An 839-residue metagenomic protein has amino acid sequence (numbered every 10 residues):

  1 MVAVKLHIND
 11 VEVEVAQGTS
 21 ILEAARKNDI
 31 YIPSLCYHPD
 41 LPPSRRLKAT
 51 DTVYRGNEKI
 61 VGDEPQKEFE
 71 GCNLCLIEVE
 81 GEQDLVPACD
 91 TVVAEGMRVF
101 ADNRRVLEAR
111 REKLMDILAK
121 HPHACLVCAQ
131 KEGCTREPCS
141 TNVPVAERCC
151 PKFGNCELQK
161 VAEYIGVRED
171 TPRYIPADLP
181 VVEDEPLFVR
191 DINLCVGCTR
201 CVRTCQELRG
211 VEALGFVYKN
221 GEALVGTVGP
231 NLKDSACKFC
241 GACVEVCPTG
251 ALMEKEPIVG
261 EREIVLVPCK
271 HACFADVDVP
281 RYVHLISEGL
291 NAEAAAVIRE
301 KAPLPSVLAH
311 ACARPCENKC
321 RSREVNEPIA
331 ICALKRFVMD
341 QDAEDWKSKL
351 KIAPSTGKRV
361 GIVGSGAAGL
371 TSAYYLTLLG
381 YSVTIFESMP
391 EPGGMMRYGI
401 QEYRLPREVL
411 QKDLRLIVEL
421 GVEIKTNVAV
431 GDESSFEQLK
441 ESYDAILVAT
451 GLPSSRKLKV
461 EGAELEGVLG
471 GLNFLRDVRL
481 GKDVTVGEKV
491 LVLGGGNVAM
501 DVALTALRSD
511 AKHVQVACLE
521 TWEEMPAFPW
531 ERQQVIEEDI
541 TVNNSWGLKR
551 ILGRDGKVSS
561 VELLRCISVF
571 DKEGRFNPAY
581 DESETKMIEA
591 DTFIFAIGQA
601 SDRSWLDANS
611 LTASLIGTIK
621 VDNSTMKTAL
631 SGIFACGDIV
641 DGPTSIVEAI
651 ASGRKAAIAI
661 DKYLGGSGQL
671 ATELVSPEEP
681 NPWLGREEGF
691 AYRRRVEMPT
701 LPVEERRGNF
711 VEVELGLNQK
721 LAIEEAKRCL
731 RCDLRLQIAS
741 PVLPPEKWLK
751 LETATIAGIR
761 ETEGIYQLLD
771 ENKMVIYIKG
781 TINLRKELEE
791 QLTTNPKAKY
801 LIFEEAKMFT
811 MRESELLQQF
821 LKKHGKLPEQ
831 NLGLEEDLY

Functional and structural regions predicted by a protein language model:
T50-T384, S388-M389, M396-Y403, A445 (+2 more regions): Fe-S ferredoxin-like electron-transfer domains and their immediately adjacent linker/connector regions across
G260-C269, Q533-T541, G547-K557, V569 (+2 more regions): Mid-to-C-terminal Rossmann-like scaffold of FAD/NAD(P)H-dependent oxidoreductases
E293, P354, R359-V363, Q411-V460 (+4 more regions): Feature captures the FAD/FMN-dependent oxidoreductase FAD-binding
P303, G366-A367, E391, G496-V498 (+2 more regions): Residue-level detector of alpha-helix initiation sites
V338-P354, K412-E433, S455-S509, A613-A629: Glycine-rich dinucleotide-binding loop and its adjacent helix/turn
I385, M389-L420, I424, V478 (+2 more regions): Rossmann-like dinucleotide-binding cores of NAD(P)H-dependent redox enzymes
E464-E488, D571-S645, I650, I658 (+1 more regions): FAD-site-proximal beta/loop scaffold in flavoenzymes
A739-T793, E804-L817, E836-Y839: GIY-YIG nuclease catalytic motif and its immediate N-terminal context
